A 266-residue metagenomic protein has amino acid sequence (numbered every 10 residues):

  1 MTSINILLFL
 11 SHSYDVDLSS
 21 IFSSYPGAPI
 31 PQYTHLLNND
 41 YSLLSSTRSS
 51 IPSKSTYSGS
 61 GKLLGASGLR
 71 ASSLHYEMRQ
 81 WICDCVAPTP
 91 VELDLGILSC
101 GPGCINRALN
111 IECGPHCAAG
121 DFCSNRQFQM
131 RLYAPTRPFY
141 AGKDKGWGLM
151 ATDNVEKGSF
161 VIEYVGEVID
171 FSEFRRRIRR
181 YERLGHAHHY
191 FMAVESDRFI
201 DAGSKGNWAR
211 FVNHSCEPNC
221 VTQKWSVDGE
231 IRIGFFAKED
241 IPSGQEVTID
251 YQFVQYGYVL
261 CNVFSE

Functional and structural regions predicted by a protein language model:
M1-G146, V259-L260, F264-E266: Accessory low-complexity/Zn-finger-associated flanking regions of SET/PR-domain chromatin methyltransferases
C113, E239-I241, I249: Deubiquitinase catalytic domains
P115, R126-K224, E239: Catalytic cores of histone-lysine modification enzymes
M130, R177-Y181, V227-G229, F253-V254 (+1 more regions): Short amphipathic alpha-helical segments embedded in low-complexity Lys/Glu-rich regions
V161-E163, S243, I249: A generic structural signal for residues embedded in beta-strands
V168-R175, Q255-V263: Short, Lys/Arg- and Gly-enriched loop/turn segments at beta-strand edges
W225-I233, K238-P242: Long, low-complexity intrinsically disordered regions
R232-F236, E246-V254: Beta-strand-rich recognition/accessory modules
